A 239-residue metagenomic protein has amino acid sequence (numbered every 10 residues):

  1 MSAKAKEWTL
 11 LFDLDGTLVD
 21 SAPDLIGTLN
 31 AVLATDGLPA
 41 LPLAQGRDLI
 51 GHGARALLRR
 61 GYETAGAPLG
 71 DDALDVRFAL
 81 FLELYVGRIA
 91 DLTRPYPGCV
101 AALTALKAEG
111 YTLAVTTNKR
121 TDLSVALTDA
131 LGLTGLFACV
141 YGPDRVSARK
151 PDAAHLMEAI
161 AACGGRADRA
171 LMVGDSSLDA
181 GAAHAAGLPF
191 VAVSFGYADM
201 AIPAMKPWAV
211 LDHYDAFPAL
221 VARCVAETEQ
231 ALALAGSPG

Functional and structural regions predicted by a protein language model:
S2-D48: Active-site neighborhood of HAD-like aspartate-dependent phosphohydrolases
S2-E7, A44, T104-K107, T121 (+1 more regions): Asp-based, Mg2+/Mn2+-dependent phosphohydrolase catalytic module
I26, N30, G51, R55-R59 (+3 more regions): An amphipathic alpha-helix signature
V32-L33, G53-L69, L127, A159-I160: Helix-loop "lid/cap" segments that line or gate small-molecule binding pockets
A34-A40, A65-L69, A108-E109, G132-L136 (+1 more regions): Short helix-capping segments at alpha-helix termini
E63-A101: Metal-dependent phosphoesterase signature
V86-V115, T121-V125, A153: Short, acidic loop-to-helix structural element flanking the phosphoryl-transfer center in phosphate-processing enzymes
